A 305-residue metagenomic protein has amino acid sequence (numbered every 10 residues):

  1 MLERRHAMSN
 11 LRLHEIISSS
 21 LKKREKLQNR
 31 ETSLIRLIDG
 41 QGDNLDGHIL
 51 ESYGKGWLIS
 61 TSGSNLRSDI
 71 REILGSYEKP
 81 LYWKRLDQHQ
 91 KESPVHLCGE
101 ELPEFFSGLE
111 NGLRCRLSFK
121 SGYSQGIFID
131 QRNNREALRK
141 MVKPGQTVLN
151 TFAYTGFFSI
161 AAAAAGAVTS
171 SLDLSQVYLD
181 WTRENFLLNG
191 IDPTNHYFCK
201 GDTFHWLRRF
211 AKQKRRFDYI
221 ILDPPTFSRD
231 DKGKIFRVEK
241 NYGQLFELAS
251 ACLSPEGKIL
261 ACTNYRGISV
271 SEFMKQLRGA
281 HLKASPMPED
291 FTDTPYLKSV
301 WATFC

Functional and structural regions predicted by a protein language model:
M1-G54: Non-catalytic accessory regions of SAM-dependent methyltransferases
G40, N44, H48-E51, L66-I129 (+1 more regions): Non-catalytic substrate-recognition/targeting regions of SAM-dependent transferases
G145-Y154: Conserved class I S-adenosyl-L-methionine
T155-A167: Conserved SAM-binding loop of SAM-dependent methyltransferases across substrates and taxa, primarily the Class I
V168-D173: Conserved SAM-binding motif I beta-strand of class I
S175-Y219: S-adenosyl-L-methionine
K200, D218-L248: Mobile active-site "lid"/loop adjacent to the S-adenosyl-L-methionine
K258-C305: C-terminal catalytic and target-recognition region of SAM-dependent MTase-like enzymes, primarily methyltransferases
